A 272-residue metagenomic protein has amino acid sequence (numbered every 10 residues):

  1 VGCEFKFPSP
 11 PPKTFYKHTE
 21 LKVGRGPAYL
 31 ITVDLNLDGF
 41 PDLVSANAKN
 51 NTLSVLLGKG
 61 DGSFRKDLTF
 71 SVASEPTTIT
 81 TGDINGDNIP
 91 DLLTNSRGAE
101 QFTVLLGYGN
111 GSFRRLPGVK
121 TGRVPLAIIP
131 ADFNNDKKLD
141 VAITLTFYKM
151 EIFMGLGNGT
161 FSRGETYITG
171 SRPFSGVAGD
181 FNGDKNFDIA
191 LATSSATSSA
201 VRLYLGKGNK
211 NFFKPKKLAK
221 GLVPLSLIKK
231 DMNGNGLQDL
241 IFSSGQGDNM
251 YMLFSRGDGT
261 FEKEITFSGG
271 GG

Functional and structural regions predicted by a protein language model:
G2-R25, L57-S74, L106-R123, M154-S171 (+2 more regions): Blade-edge motifs of beta-propeller repeat domains
H18, P27, P76, A99 (+5 more regions): Short coil/loop residues immediately preceding or within conserved phosphate-binding loops of NTP-utilizing enzyme
A28-L37, L57, T77-I84, L106 (+3 more regions): Beta-propeller blade termini
G39-P41, N88-P90, K137-L139, K185-F187 (+1 more regions): Glycine-aliphatic tripeptides that mark coil-to-beta-strand junctions in extracellular and membrane proteins
L43-A46, L92-N95, V141-T144, I189-T193 (+1 more regions): Hydrophobic beta-strand segments that make up the repeating blades of beta-propeller and related beta-repeat
K49-N51, G98-E100, F147-Y148, S194-S198 (+1 more regions): Short glycine/acidic-enriched loop and turn motifs that connect beta-strands
T77-G82, P90, R97-G98: A generic tandem-repeat structural signature
